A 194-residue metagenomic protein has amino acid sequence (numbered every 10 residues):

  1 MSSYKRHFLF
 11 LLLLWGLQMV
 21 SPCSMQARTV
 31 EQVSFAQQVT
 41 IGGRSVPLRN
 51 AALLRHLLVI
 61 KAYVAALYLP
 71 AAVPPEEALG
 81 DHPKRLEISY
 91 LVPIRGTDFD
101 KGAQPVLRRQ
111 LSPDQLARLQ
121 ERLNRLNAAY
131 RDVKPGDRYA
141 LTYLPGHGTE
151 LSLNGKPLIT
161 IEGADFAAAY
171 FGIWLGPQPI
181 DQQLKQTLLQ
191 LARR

Functional and structural regions predicted by a protein language model:
M1, V20-S21: Compositionally biased, low-complexity segments enriched in small residues
S2-F10: Bacterial N-terminal signal peptides that target proteins for export
F10-V20: Bacterial N-terminal signal peptides
M25-R194: Terminal leader/tail segments of proteins
